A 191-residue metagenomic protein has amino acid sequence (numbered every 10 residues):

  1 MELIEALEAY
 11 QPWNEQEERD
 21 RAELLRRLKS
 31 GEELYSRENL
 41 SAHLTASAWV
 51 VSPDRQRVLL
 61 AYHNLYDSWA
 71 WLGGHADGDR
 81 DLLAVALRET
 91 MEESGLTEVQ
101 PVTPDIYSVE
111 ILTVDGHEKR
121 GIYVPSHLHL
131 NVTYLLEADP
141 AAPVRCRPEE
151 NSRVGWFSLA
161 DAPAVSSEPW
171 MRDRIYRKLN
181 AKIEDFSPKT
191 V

Functional and structural regions predicted by a protein language model:
M1-E15: N-terminal domain-onset segments
Q11-S47: Acidic, metal-coordinating catalytic segment for phosphate/diphosphate chemistry, firing primarily on the Nudix
E18-R21, Y134, K189-V191: Short glycine-rich, low-complexity/disordered patches
S36-W71: N-terminal strand-loop-strand
D77-W170: Unchanged
S167-V191: Charged phosphate-binding loop/patch that engages nucleotide di/tri-phosphates or the phosphate backbone of nucleic
